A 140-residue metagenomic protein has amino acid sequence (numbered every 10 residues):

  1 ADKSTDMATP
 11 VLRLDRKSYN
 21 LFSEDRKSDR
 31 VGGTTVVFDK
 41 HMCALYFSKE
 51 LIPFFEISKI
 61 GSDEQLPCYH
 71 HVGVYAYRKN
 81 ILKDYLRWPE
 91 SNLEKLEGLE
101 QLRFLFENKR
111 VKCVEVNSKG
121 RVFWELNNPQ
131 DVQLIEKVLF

Functional and structural regions predicted by a protein language model:
A1-W88: Conserved core of the sugar-phosphate nucleotidyltransferase
F47, I60-F140: Conserved alpha/beta core of the MobA/IspD/sugar-nucleotide pyrophosphorylase nucleotidyltransferase superfamily
